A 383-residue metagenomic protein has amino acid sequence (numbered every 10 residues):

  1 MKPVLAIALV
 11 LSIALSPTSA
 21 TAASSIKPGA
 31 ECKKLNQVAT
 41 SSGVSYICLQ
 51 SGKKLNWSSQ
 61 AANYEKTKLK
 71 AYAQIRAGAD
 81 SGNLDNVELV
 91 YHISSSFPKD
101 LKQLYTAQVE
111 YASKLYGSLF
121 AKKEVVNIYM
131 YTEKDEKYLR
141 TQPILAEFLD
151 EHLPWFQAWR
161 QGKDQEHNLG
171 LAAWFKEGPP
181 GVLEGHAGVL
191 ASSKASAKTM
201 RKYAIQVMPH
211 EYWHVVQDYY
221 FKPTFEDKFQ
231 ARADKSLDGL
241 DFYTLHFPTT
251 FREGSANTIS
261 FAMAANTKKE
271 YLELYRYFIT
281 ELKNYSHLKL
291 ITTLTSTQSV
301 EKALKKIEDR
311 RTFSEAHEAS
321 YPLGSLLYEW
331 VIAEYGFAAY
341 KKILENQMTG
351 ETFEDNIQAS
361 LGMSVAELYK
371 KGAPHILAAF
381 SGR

Functional and structural regions predicted by a protein language model:
K2-A8: Sec-dependent signal peptide recognition, specifically the positively charged N-region followed immediately by
L9-P17: Hydrophobic core
P17-S25: Sec-dependent signal peptide cleavage junction
A30-L35, T40-S42: Disulfide-braced loops of extracellular cysteine-rich modules
S42-Q50: Extracellular disulfide-bonded cysteine-rich modules/repeats
A62-Q206, Y220-R232, Y243-L245, R311 (+2 more regions): Non-catalytic architectural context of zinc metalloproteases
Y203, V207, F225-P322, E334 (+1 more regions): Acidic/His/Gly-enriched intrinsically disordered linker/tail segments that often contain short helix/coil "MoRF-like"
M208-Y220, S255: Active-site His/Glu-centered metal-binding helix of metallohydrolases
